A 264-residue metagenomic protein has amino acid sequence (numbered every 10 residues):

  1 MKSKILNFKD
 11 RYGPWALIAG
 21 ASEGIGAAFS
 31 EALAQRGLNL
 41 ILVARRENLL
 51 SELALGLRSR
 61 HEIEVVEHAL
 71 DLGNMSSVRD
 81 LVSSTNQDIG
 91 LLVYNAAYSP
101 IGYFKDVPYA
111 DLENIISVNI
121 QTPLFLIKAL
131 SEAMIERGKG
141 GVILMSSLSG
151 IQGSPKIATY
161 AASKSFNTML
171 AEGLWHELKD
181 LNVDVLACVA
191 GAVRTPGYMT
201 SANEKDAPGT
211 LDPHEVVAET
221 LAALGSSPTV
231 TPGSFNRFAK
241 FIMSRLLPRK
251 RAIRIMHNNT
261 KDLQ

Functional and structural regions predicted by a protein language model:
W15, G20-E23: Conserved glycine-rich cofactor-binding loop
R36-L53: Conserved glycine-rich Rossmann-like NAD(P)H-binding loop of the short-chain dehydrogenase/reductase
N95-P100: Conserved NAD(P)H cofactor-binding loop of Rossmann-fold oxidoreductase domains
Y103-F104, P108-I116: Substrate-binding pocket helix/loop in short-chain dehydrogenase/reductase
I127, S163: Active-site helix of classical SDR
S147: Residue(s) in the substrate-gating loop at a strand-loop-helix junction that position the organic substrate next
A187, N203-F241: C-terminal helical subdomain
